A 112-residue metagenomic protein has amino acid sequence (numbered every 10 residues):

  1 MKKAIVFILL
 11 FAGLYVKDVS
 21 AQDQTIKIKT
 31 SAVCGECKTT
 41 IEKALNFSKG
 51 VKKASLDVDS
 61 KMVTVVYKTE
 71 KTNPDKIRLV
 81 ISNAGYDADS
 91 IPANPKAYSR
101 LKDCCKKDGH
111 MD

Functional and structural regions predicted by a protein language model:
M1-Q24: Bacterial Sec-dependent N-terminal signal peptides
D23-S31, Y98: Immediate flanking context of iron-sulfur cluster ligation sites
K29-T64: N-terminal targeting signals for Sec/Tat export/insertion, comprising classic cleavable signal peptides
T40-A44, K76-A84: Short amphipathic alpha-helices in soluble, non-transmembrane regions that often serve as interface/regulatory elements
V58-V66, K96-K102: Surface-exposed aromatic
K68-P74: Helix N-cap motif at beta-to-alpha junctions
G85-A97: Conserved short beta-strand edge segments in small beta-sheet-based binding/regulatory domains
S99-D112: Short, low-order "capping/linker" segments at domain edges
